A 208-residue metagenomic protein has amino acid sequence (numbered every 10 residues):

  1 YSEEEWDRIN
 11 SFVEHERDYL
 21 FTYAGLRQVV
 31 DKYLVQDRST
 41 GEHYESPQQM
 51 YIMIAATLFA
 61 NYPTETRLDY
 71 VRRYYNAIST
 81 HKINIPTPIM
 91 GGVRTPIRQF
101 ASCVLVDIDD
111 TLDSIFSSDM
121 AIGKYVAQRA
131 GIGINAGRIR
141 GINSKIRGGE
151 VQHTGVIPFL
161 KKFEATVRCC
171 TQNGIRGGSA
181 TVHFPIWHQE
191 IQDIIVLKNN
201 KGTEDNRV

Functional and structural regions predicted by a protein language model:
Y1-V208: Extended catalytic cores of very large enzyme megasubunits
